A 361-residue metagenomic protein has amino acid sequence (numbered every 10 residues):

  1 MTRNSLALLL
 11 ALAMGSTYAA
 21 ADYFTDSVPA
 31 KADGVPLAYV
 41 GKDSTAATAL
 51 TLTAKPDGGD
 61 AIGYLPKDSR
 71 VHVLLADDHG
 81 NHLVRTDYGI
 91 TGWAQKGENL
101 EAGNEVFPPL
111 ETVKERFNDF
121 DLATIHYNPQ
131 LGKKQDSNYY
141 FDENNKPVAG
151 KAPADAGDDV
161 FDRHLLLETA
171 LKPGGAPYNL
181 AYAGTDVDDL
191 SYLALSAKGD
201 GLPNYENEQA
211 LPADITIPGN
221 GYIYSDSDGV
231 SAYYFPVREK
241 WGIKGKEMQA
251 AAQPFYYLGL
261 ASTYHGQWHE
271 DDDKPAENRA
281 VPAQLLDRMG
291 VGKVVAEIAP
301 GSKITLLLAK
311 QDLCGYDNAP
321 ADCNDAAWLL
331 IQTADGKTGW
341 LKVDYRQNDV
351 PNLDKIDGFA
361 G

Functional and structural regions predicted by a protein language model:
M1-Y18: Gram-negative bacterial Sec-dependent N-terminal signal peptides
D22-H79, N118-F120, Y264-A326, N352 (+1 more regions): Beta-loop motif signature
D22-T48, G103-A170: Terminal domain-start segments
D22-V35, H72, R85-Y127, A194-G199 (+3 more regions): Boundary regions of SH3-family modules and the immediately adjacent low-complexity/disordered segments in eukaryotic
D43, G63-Y64, H72-L75, L167-K172 (+3 more regions): Short, exposed beta-strand/loop patches in secreted or surface proteins that constitute
E115, T124, G201-V291, I356-A360: Short aromatic loop motif centered on NTY/YTY
H164-G184, L193, N220-S227: Acidic/hydrophobic-patterned starts of short beta strands in beta-sheet-rich repeat architectures
G184-V187, G229-Y233, D312-L313: Short glycine/acidic-enriched loop and turn motifs that connect beta-strands
